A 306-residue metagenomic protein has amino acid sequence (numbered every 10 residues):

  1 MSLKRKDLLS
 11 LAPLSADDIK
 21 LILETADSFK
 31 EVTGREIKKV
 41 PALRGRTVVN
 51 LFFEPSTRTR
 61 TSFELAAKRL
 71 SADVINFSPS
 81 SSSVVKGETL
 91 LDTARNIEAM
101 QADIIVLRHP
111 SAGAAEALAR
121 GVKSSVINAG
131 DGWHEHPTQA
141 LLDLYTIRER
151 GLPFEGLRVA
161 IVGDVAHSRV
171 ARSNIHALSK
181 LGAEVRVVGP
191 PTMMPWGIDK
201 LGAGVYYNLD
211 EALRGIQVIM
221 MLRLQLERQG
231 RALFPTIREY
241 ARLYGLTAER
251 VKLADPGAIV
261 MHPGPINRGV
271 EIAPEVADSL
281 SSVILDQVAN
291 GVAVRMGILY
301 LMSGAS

Functional and structural regions predicted by a protein language model:
M1-L65: Positively charged, low-complexity intrinsically disordered leader regions
I37-R148, R268: Phosphate/diphosphate ligand-binding glycine-rich loop within oxidoreductases
L43-V48, E155-V159, G257: Phosphate-coordination loops involved in phosphoryl transfer and adenosine-cofactor binding
F53-L65, E149-L222: Glycine-rich phosphate/diphosphate-binding loop of Rossmann-like nucleotide-binding domains
S124, G182-E184, L253-I259: A short helix->loop->beta-strand "cap" motif at the edges of active sites that frequently abuts
I198-E275: Rossmann-like adenosine-cofactor binding region
G257-A258, P263-S306: Adenosine-phosphate binding glycine-rich loop
